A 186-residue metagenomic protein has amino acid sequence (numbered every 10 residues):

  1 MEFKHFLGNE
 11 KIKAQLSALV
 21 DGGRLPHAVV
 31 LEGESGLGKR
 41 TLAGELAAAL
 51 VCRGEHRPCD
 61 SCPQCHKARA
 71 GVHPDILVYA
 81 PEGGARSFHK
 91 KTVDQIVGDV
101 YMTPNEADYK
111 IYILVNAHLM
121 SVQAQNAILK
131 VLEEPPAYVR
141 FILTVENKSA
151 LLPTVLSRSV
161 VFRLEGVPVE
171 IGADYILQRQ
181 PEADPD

Functional and structural regions predicted by a protein language model:
E2-Q123: Clamp-loader machinery-focused feature within the broader ASCE/P-loop NTPase space
L7, E82-D186: Non-catalytic interfacial helical region
